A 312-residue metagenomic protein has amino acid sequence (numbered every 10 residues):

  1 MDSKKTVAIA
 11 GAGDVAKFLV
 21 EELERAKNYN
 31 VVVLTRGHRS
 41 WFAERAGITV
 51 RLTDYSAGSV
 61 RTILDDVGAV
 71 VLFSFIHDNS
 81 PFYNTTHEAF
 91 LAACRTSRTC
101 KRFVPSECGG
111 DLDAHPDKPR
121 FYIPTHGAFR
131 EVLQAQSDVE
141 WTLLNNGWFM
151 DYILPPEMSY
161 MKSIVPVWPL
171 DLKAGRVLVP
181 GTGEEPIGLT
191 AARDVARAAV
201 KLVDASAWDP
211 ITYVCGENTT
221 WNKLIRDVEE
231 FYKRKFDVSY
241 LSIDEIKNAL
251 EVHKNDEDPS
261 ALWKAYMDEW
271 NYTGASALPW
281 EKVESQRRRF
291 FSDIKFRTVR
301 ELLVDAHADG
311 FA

Functional and structural regions predicted by a protein language model:
D2-N30, L34-F42, A57, D111-K235: Oxidoreductase cofactor-interface core, primarily capturing Rossmann-like NAD(P)-dependent enzymes
T6, V70-V71, R102: Structural motif
H38-S97, D111-A114: NAD(P)H-binding glycine-rich loop region in Rossmannoid oxidoreductase-like domains and their noncatalytic homologs
R61, L91, A192-V200, F296-V304: Short, amphipathic alpha-helical "lid/cap" segments that border enzyme active or binding sites
K101-C108: Short beta-strand elements of ligand-binding domains
W221, I225-W280: Terminal hydrophobic/aromatic helix or amphipathic segment near a protein terminus
E284-A312: Amphipathic terminal alpha-helices
